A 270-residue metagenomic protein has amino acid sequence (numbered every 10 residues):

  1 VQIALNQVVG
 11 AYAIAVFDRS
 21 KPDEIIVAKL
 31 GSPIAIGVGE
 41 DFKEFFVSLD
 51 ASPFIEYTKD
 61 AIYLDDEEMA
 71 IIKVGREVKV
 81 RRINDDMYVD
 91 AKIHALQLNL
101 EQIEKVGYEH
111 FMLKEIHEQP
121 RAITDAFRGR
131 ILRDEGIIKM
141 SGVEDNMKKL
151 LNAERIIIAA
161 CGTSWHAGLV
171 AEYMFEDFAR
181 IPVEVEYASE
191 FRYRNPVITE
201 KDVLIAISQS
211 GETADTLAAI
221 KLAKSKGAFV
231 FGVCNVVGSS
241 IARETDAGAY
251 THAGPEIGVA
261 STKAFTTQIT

Functional and structural regions predicted by a protein language model:
V1-K114, R121-E154: Conserved short alpha-helical segments that host acidic/polar catalytic motifs at enzyme active sites
M69, K114-E115, A122, M174 (+2 more regions): Generic detector of isolated residues embedded in canonical secondary-structure elements
V106, H110-R121, W165, L169 (+2 more regions): Electropositive phosphate-/nucleotide-binding environments in soluble metabolic enzymes
L151-T270: Glycine-rich phosphate-binding loops that contact phosphosugars or nucleotide phosphates
